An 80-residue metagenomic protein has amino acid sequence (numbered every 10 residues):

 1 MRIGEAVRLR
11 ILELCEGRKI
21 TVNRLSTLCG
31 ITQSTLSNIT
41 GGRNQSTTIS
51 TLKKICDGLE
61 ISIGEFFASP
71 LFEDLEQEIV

Functional and structural regions predicted by a protein language model:
M1, N38, F67-V80: Short, charged recognition helix plus adjacent turn of helix-turn-helix-like nucleic-acid-binding domains
M1-I20: A short, Lys/Arg-rich alpha-helix, primarily the initiator
L12, N23, K53: Residues within the helices of the helix-turn-helix
C15, S26, C56: The alpha-helix within a helix-turn-helix
I31-S46: Recognition helix of helix-turn-helix/homeodomain-like DNA-binding domains that insert into the DNA major groove
R43-D57: Short, basic-rich loop-to-helix N-cap that marks the start of a DNA-contacting helix
